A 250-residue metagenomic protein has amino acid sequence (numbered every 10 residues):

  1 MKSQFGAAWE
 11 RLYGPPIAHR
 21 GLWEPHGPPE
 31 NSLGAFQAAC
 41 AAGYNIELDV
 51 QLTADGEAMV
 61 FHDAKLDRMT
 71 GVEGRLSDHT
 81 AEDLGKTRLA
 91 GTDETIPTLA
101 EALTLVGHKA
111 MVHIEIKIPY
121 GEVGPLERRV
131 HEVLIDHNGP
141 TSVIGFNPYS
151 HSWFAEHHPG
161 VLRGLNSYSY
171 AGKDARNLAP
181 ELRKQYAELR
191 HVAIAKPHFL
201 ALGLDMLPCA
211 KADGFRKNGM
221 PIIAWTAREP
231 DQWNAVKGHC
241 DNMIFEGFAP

Functional and structural regions predicted by a protein language model:
M1-P250: Phosphate-group recognition and catalysis centered on beta-loop-alpha active-site segments
